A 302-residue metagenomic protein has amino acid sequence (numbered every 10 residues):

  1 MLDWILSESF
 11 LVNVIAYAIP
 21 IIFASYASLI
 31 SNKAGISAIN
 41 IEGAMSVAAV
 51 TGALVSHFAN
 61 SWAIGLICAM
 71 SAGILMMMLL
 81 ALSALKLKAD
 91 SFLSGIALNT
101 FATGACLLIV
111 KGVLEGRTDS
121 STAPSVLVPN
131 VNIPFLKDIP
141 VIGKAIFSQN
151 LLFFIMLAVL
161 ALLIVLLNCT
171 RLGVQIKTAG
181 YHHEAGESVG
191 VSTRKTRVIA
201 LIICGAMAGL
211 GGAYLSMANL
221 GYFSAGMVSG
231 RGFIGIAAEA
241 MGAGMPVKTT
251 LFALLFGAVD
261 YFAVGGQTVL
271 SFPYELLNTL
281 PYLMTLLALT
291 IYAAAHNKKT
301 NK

Functional and structural regions predicted by a protein language model:
S9-F58, W62, L66, S71-F92 (+1 more regions): Single transmembrane alpha-helix segments in multi-pass membrane proteins
A24-S25, A49-A53, T103-L107, F153-L166 (+4 more regions): Hydrophobic core segments of alpha-helical transmembrane domains in multi-pass membrane transport and ion-translocation
K33-S37, M78-I133, S229-G230, I234-V247 (+1 more regions): Short loop segments and helix-boundary regions at transmembrane helix junctions of multi-pass inner-membrane proteins
F92-L93, D119-A123, N150-F154, R197 (+3 more regions): Loop-to-transmembrane alpha-helix initiation sites
A102-C169, L270-L277: Transmembrane helix-bundle core of multi-pass membrane transporters and related energy-transducing complexes
A145-F223, P246-L251: Helix-loop-helix "hairpin" substructures at the membrane interface of multi-pass membrane proteins
Y181-K195, G266-K302: Cytosolic-side transmembrane-helix boundaries in multi-pass membrane proteins
A208, N219-Y282: Transmembrane alpha-helical segments in multi-pass inner-membrane proteins
